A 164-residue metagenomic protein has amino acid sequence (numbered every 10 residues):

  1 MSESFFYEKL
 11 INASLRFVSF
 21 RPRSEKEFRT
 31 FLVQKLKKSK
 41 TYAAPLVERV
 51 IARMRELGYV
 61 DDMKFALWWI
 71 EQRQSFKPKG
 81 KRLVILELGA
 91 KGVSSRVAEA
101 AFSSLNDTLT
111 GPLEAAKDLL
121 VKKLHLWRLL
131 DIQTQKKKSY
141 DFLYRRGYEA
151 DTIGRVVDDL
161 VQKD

Functional and structural regions predicted by a protein language model:
M1-D164: An alpha-helical, amphipathic repeat domain used for nucleic-acid recognition, typified by the mTERF helical solenoid
